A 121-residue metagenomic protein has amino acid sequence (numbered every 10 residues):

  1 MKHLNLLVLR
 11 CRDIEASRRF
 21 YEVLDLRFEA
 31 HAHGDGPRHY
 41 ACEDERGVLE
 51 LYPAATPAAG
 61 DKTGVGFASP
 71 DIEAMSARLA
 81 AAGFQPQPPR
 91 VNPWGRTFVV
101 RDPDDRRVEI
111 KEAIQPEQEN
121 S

Functional and structural regions predicted by a protein language model:
M1-H3, P57-K62, V91-N92: Short glycine-enriched loop/turn motifs at secondary-structure junctions
M1-R18, T63-V65, I114-S121: N-terminal beta-strand motif that seeds the catalytic metal site of vicinal oxygen chelate
K2, V8-V48: Core segments of cupin and vicinal oxygen chelate
R12-E15, V65-R107: Vicinal oxygen chelate
R27-G34, V91, Q115-Q118: Conserved catalytic-core motifs of GNAT/GCN5-like acyltransferases
G34-R38, A59, N92-R96: Short acidic/glycine-enriched loop/turn segments that link adjacent beta-strands
Y40-E45, V100-P103, A113: Active-site beta-strand termini and strand-to-loop segments that position acidic
L49-Y52, V99, V108-K111: Conserved beta-strand in the GNAT
